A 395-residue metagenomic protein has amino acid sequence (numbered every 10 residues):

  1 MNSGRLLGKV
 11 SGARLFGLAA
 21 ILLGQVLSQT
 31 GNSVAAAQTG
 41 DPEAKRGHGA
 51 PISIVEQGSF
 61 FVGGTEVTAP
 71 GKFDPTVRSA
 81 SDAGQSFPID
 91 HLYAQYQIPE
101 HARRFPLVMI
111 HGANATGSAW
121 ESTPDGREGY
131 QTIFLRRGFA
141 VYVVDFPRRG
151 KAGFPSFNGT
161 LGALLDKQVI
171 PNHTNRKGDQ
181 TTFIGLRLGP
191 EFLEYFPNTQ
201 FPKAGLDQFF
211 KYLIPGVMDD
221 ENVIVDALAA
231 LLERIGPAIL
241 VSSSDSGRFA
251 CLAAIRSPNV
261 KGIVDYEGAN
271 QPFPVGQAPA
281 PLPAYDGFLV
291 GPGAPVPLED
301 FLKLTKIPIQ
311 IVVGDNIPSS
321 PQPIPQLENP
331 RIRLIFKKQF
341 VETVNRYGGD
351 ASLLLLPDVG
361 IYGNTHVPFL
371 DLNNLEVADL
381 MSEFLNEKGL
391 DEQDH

Functional and structural regions predicted by a protein language model:
G40-A102: N-terminal cap/lid segment of alpha/beta-hydrolase-fold proteins
H101-D166, I170-G185, P321, L327: Short, surface-exposed "cap/lid" segments of acyl-processing enzymes
E221-I239: Conserved acidic catalytic loop of the alpha/beta-hydrolase fold
L240-V241, I263: Conserved alpha/beta-hydrolase fold motif
V241-A250: Gly/Ala-rich beta-loop-alpha elbow adjacent to hydrolase catalytic centers
S257-Q277: A conserved short beta-strand
N270-Y347, S352: The feature captures the conserved acid-bearing segment of alpha/beta-hydrolase catalytic domains
G363, V367-H395: Catalytic active-site module of serine/aspartate enzymes centered on a nucleophile-bearing elbow/loop
